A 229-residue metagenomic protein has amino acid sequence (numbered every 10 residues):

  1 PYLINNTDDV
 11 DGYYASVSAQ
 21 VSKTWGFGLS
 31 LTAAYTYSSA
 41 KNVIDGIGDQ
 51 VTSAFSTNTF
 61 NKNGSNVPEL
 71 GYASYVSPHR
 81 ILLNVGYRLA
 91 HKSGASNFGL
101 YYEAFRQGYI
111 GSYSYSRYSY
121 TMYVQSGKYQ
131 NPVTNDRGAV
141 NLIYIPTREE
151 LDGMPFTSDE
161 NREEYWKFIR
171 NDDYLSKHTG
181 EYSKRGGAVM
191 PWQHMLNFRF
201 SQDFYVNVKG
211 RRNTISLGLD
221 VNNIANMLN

Functional and structural regions predicted by a protein language model:
P1-I4, Q125, N229: Short intrinsically disordered, low-complexity coil segments enriched in acidic
P1-N5, P191, K209: Solvent-exposed loop/turn elements at secondary-structure boundaries
P1-S93, N97, Y101-Y109: Gram-negative outer-membrane beta-barrel transporters
G12, V76-P78, P191-Q193, G210-R212: Short coil/turn motifs at beta-sheet boundaries
Y87, H91-K92, Q202-G210: Surface-exposed helix-capping loop/turn segments at secondary-structure junctions
N97-V208, S216: Extracytoplasmic gating/loop element in the C-terminal half of outer-membrane beta-barrel translocons and assembly
V208-N229: C-terminal accessory segments of extracellular proteins
